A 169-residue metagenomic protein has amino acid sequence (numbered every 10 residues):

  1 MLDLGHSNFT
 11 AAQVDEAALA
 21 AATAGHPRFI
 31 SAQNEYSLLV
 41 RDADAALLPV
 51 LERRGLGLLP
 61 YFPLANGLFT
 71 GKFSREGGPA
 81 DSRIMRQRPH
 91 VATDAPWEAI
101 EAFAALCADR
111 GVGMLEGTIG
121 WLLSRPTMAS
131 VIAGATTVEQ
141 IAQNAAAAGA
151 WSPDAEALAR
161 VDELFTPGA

Functional and structural regions predicted by a protein language model:
M1-G168: Beta/alpha (TIM)-barrel catalytic core signal, keyed to glycine-rich beta->alpha loops juxtaposed to Asp/Glu that bind
